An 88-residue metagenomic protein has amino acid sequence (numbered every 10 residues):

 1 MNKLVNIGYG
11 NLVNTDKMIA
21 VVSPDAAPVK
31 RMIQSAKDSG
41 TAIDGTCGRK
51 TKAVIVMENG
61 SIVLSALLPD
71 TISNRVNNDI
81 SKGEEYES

Functional and structural regions predicted by a protein language model:
N2-L12: Short aromatic-glycine motifs in intrinsically disordered, low-complexity regions
G8, I19, I62: Short, flexible active-site loop motifs that bind/organize anionic cofactors or intermediates
L12, P24-V29, D38, N59-I62 (+1 more regions): Short, charged/polar surface micro-motifs in flexible loops or helix N-caps
T15-S23: Phosphoinositide-dependent membrane-docking surfaces
K30-G40, D44: Compact, glycine-rich, soluble single-domain proteins
D44-E58: Short, structured protein-protein interaction patches enriched in aromatics and acidic/basic residues, typified by
V54-S88: C-terminal structural segments of small proteins and small subunits
